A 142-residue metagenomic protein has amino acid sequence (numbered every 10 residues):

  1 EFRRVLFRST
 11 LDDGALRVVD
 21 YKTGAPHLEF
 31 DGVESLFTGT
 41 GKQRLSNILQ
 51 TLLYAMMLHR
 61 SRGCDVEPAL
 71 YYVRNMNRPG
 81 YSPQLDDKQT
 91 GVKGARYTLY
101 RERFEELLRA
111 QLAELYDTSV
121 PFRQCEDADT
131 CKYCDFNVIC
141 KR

Functional and structural regions predicted by a protein language model:
E1-R142: RecB-family 4Fe-4S metal-dependent nuclease core
